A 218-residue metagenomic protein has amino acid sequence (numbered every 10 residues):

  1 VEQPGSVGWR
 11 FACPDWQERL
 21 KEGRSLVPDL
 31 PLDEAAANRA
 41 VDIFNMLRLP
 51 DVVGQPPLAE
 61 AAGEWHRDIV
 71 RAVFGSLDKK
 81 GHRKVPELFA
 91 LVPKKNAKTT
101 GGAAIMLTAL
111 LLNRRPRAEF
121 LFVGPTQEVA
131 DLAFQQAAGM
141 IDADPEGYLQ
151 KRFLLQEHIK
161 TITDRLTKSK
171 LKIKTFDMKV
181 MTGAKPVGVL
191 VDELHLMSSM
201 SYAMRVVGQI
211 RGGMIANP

Functional and structural regions predicted by a protein language model:
V1-P218: Phosphate/NTP-binding elements of NTP-utilizing enzymes
